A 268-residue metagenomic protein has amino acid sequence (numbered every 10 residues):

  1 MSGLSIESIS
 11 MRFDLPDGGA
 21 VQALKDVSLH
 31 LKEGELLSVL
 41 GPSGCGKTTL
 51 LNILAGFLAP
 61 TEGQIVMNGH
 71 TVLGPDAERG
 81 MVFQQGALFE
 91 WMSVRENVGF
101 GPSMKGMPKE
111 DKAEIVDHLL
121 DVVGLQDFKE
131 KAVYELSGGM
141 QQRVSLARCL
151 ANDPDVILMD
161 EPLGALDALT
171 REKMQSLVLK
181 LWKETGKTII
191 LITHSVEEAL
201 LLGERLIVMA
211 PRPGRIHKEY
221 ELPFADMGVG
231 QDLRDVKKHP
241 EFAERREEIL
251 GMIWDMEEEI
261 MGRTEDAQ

Functional and structural regions predicted by a protein language model:
M1-G3, R12-D26: A short, flexible loop at the N-terminus of ABC-type nucleotide-binding domains that lies
L40-P42: The feature captures the beta-strand-to-loop junction immediately N-terminal to the Walker
A55: Helix-to-loop junction immediately C-terminal to a conserved catalytic motif
G63-P75: Conserved ABC transporter NBD signature motif
R95-S103, A113, D117, E221: Short helical segment in ABC ATPase nucleotide-binding domains corresponding to the A-loop/adjacent helical element
E110-F128, K180: Conserved ABC ATPase "signature" region
K131-Y134, N152: Conserved signature/switch motifs of ABC ATPase nucleotide-binding domains
L146: Hydrophobic anchor residue at the start of the ABC signature
